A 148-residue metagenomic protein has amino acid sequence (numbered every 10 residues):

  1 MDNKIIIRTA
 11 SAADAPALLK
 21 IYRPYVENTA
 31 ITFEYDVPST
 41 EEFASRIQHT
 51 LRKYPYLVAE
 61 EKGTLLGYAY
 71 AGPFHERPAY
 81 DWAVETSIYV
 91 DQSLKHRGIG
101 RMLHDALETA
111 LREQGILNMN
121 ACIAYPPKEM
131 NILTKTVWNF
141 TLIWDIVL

Functional and structural regions predicted by a protein language model:
I6, T32, E85-Y89, N120-C122: Short aromatic/hydrophobic contact patches that present stacked aromatics for nucleic-acid/ligand binding
I6-K20: A short beta-loop-alpha structural element at the N-terminal edge of CoA-dependent acyl/N-acetyltransferase catalytic
D14, G98-G100: Conserved G/P- and acidic residue-centered "switch" motifs that form tight phosphate/ATP-binding loops in soluble
L19-R46: Conserved GNAT-fold acetyl-CoA-binding loop/helix
V37-S93, H104-D105, A110, Q114: Acetyl-CoA-dependent GNAT
Y70, C122-A124, W138, L142-L148: Conserved catalytic-core motifs of GNAT/GCN5-like acyltransferases
L111-I132: Conserved GNAT acetyl-CoA-binding A-motif
